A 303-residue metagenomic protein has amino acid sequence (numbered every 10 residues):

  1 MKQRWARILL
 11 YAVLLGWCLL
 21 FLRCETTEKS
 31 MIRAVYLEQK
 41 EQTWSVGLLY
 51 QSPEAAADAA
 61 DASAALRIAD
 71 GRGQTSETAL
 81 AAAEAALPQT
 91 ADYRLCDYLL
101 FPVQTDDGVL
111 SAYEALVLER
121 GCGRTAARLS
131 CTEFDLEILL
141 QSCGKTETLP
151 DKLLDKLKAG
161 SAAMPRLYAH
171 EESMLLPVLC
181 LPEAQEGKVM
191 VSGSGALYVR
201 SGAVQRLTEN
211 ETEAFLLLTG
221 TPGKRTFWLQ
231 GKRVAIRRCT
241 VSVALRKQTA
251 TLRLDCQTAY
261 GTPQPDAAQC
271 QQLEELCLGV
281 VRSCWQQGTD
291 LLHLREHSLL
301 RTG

Functional and structural regions predicted by a protein language model:
M1-G303: Membrane-proximal alpha-helical signals and transmembrane carboxylates
